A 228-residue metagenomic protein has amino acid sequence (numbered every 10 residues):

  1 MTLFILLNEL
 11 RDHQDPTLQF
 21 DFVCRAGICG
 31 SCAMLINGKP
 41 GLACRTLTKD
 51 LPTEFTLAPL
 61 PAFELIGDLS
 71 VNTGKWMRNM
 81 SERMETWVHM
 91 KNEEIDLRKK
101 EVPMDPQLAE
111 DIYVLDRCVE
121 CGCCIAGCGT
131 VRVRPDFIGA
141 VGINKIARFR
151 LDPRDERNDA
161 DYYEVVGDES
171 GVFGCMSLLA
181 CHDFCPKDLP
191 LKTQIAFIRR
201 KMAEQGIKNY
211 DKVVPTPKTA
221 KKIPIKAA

Functional and structural regions predicted by a protein language model:
M1-P16, A58-A228: Ferredoxin-type iron-sulfur electron-transfer modules in oxidoreductases and energy-metabolism complexes
Q19-F22: A cross-kingdom feature strongest in bacterial/archaeal respiratory oxidoreductases
C24-S31: Short, structured protein-protein interaction patches enriched in aromatics and acidic/basic residues, typified by
A33-M34, C128: Short beta-strand scaffold segments in enzyme catalytic cores
I36-G38: Short strand-turn-strand beta-turns centered on an Asx-Gly dipeptide
L47-T48: A generic structural motif
